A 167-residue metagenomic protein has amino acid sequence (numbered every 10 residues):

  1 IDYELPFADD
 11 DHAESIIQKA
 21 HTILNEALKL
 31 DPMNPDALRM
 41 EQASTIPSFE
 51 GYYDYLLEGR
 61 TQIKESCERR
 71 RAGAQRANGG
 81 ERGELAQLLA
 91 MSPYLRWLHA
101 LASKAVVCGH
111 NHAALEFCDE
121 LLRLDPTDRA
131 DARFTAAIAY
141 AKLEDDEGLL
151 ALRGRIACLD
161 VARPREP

Functional and structural regions predicted by a protein language model:
I1-L30, H99-V107: Alpha-helical segment of the N-proximal tetratricopeptide repeat
E14, I46-F49, C108, L143: Structural motif corresponding to the intra-repeat A-B loop/turn of tetratricopeptide repeats
K19-N25, G51-S66, N111-D119, D145-V161: Alpha-helical repeat scaffolds
N25-M33, R60-M91, L121-T127, L159-E166: Flexible helix-coil transition and linker loops at the boundaries of alpha-helical arrays
A37, W97, D131-A132, E166: TPR alpha-solenoid repeat register
E41-I46, A105, Y140: Residue at a conserved register position within TPR or TPR-like alpha-solenoid repeats
E50, G83, M91-R96, Y140-L152: Alpha-helical linker/edge segments of TPR/alpha-solenoid repeat scaffolds and analogous pre-/post-domain helices
